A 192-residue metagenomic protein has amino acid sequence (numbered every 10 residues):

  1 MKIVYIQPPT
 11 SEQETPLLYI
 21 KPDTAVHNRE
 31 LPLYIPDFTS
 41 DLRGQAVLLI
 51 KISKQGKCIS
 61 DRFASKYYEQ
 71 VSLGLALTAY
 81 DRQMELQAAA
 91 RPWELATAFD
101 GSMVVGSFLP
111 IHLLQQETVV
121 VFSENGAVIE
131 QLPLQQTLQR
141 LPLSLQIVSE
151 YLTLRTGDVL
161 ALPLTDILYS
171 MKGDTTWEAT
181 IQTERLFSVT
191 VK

Functional and structural regions predicted by a protein language model:
M1-T153, V159, D166-K192: Catalytic-core "active-site belt" of small-molecule-metabolizing enzymes, emphasizing His/Asp/Glu-rich regions
